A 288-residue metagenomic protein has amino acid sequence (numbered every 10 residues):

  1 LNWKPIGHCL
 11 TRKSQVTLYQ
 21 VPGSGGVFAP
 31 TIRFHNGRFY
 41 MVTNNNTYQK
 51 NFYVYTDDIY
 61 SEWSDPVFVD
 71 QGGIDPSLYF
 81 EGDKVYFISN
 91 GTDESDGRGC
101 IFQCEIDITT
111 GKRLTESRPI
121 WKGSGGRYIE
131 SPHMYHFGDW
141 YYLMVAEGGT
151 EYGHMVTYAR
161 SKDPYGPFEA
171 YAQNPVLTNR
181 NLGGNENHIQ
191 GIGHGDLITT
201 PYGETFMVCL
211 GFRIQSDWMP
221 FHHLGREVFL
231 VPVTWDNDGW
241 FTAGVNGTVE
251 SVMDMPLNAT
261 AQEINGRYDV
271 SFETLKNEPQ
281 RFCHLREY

Functional and structural regions predicted by a protein language model:
L1-Y288: Carbohydrate-active catalytic/glycan-binding domains of CAZyme proteins, especially the secreted or lumenal ectodomains
